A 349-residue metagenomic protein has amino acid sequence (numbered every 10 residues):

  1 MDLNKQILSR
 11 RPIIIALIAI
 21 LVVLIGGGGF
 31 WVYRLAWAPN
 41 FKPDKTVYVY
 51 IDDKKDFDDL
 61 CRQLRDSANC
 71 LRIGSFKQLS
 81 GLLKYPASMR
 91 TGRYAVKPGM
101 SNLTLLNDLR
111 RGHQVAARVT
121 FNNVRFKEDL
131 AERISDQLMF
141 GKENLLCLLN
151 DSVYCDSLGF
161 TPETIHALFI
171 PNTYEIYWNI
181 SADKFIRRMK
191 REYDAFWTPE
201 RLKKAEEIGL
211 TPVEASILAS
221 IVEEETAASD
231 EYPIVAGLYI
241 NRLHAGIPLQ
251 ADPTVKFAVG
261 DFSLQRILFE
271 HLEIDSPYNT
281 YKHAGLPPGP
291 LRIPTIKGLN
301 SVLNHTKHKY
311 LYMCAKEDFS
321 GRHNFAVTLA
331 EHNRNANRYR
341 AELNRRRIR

Functional and structural regions predicted by a protein language model:
M1-A16, T46, D53, R62-A68 (+5 more regions): Intrinsic structural disorder
D2-T46: N-terminal type II signal-anchor transmembrane helix that functions as the membrane-insertion/stop-transfer segment
K5, S9-I15, Y33-L35, R62 (+2 more regions): Polar/charged alpha-helical tracts
A19-L24, D66-A68, T91-R93, N144-L149 (+2 more regions): N-terminal start-of-chain detector that recognizes signal peptides and the immediate post-cleavage beginning
L21, V49-D52, K97, E207 (+2 more regions): Pocket-edge positions in alpha/beta enzyme catalytic cores
F30-W197: Signal peptide-directed extracytoplasmic domains
T120, L138-E143, C147, Y154-R349: Bacterial extracytoplasmic/cell-wall-associated proteins, especially those involved in peptidoglycan
